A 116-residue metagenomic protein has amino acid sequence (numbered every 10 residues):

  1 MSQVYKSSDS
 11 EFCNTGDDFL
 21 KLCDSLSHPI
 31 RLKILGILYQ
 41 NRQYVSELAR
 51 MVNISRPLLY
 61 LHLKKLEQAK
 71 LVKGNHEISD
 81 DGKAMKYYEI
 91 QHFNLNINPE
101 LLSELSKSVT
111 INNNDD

Functional and structural regions predicted by a protein language model:
V4-C23: Short, Lys/Arg-enriched N-terminal segment that forms or immediately precedes the first helix of a structured domain
D18-L22, L26-S55, E77-D80, A84-E89: N-terminal helix-turn-helix DNA-binding core of bacterial DNA-binding proteins
H62: Residues within the DNA-recognition helix of helix-turn-helix
K70: Glycine-centered, phosphate/nucleic-acid-interacting loop/turn motifs that mediate DNA/RNA or nucleotide
G74: Short beta-strand "wing" residues that participate in macromolecule-binding interfaces
S79-D116: Conserved segment of winged-helix/HTH DNA-binding domains
